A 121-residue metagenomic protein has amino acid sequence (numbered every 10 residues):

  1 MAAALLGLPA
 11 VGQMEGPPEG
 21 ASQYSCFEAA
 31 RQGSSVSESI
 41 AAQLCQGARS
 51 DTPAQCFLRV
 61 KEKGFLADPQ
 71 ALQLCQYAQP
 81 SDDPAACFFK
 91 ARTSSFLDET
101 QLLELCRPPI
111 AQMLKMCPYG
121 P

Functional and structural regions predicted by a protein language model:
M1-G7: Bacterial N-terminal signal peptides
V11-P121: General marker for long, soluble alpha-helical cores
